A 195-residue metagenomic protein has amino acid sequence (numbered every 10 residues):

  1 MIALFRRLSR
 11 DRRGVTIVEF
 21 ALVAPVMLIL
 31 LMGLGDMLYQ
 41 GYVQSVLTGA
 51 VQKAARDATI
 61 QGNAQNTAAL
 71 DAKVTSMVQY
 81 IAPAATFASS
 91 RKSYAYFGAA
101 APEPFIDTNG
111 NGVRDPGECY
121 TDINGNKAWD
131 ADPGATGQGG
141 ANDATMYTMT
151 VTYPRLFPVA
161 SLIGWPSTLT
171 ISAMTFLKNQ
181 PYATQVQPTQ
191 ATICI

Functional and structural regions predicted by a protein language model:
M1-M77: Alpha-helical assembly-interface signal, strongest on the long, hydrophobic N-terminal helix that forms
I2, Q52-I195: Short, conserved structural patches
